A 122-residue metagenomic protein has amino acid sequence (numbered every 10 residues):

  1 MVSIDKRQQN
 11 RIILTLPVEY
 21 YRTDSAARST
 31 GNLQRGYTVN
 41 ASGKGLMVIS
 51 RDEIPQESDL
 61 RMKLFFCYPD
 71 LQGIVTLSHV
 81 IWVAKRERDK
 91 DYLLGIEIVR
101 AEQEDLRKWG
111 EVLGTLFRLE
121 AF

Functional and structural regions predicted by a protein language model:
M1-A41, G114-F122: N-terminal helix initiation/capping motif
I13, T30-L33, F66-L77: Short coil-to-beta-strand transition motifs
P17-S25, D59-L71: Short conserved beta-strand and strand-loop elements enriched in small hydrophobics with frequent Asp/Gly
T23, G43, V83-D89: Short, conserved beta-turn/loop elements at beta-strand boundaries and strand-helix junctions
S25-E57, R61-K63, G95: Short strand-loop-strand
G31, E87-F122: C-terminal output/interaction extensions
G36, V75-A84: Short beta-strand-centered aromatic/proline hotspots
N40, W82-A84, R100: A residue-level detector for short acidic-glycine micro-motifs
